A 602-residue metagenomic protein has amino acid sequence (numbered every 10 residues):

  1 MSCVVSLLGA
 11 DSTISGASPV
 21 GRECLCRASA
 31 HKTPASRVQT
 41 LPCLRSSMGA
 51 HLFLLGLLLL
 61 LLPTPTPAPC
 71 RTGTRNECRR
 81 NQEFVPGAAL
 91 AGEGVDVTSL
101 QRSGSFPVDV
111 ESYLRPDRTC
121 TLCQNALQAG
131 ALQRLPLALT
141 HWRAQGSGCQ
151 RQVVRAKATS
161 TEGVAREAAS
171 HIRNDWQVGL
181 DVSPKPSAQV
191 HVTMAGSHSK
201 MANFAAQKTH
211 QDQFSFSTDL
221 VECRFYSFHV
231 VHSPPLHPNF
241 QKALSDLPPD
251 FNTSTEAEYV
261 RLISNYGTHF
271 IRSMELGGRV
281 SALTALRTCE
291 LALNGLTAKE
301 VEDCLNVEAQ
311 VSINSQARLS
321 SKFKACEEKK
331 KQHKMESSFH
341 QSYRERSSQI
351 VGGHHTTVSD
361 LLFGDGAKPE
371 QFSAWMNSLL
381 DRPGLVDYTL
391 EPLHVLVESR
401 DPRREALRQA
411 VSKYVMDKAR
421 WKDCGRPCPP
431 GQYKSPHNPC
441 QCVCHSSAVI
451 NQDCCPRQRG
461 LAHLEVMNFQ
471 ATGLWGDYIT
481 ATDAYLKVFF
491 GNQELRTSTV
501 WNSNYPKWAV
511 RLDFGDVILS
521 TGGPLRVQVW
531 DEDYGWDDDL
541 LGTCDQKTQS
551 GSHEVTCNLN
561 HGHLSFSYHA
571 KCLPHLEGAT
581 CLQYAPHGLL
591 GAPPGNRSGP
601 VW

Functional and structural regions predicted by a protein language model:
M1-L57: Classical eukaryotic N-terminal signal peptides for Sec-dependent ER targeting/secretion, especially the positively
H51, P63-V443, Q452-H463, M467 (+4 more regions): Membrane-permeabilization and membrane-interfacing ectodomains
S446-S447: Short N-terminal or domain-adjacent regulatory/targeting segments
L464-V466, V488, L525-V527, F566-Y568: Hydrophobic beta-strand residues in large extracellular and virion-surface proteins
G476-L559: Peripheral membrane lipid-binding modules
W530-R597, W602: C2-type phospholipid-binding modules
